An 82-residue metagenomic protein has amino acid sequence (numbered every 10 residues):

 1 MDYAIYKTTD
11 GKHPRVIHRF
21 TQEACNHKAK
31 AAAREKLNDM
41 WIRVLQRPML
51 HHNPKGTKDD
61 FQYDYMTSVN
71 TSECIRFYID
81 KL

Functional and structural regions predicted by a protein language model:
M1-R15: Short aromatic-glycine-(Arg/Gly/Cys) micro-motifs in beta-strand/loop hairpins
K12-H27: A short, exposed loop/beta-hairpin motif centered on an aromatic-Gly-Thr core
E35-L82: Short, mixed-charge low-complexity intrinsically disordered segments
